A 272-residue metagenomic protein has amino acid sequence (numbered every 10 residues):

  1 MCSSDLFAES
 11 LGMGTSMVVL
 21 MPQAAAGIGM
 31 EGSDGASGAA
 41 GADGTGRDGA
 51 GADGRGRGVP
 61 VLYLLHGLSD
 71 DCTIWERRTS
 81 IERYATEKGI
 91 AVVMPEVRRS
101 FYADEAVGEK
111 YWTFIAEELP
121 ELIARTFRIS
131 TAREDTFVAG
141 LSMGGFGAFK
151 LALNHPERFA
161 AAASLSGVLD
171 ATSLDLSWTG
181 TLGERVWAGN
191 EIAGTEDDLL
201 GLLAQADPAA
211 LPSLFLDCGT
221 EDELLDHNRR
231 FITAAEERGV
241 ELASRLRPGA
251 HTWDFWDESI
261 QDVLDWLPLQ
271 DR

Functional and structural regions predicted by a protein language model:
M1-R272: Non-catalytic cap/lid and distal C-terminal segments of serine-dependent acyl enzymes
